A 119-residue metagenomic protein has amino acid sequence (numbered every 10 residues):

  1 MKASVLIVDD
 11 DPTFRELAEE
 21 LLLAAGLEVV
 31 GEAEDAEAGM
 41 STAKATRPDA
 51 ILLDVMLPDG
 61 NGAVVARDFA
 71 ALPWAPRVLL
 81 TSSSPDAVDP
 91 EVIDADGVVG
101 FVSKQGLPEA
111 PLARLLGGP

Functional and structural regions predicted by a protein language model:
D9: Conserved acidic carboxylate
P12-G31: Two-component/phosphorelay signaling modules centered on CheY-like receiver
D35-A38, N61-V64: Acidic catalytic/metal-coordinating carboxylates
L53-D54: Active-site T/S-Asp motif of two-component receiver
P58: The feature encodes the CheY-like receiver
A63-W74: Short amphipathic alpha-helix used as the core "switch/output" element in two-component signaling
V64, S84-L115: Alpha4 helix (beta4-alpha4-beta5 surface) of REC/receiver domains from two-component response regulators
L80-S82: Hydrophobic/aromatic residues positioned on beta-strands within the core alpha/beta folds
